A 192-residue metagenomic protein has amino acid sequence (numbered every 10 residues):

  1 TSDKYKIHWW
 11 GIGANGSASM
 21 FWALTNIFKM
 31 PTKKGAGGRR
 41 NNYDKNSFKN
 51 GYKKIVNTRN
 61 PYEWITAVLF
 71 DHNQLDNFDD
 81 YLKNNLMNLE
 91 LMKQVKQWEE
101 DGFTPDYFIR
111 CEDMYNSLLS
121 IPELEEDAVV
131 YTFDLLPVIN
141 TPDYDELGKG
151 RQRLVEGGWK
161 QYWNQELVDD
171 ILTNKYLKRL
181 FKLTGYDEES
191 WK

Functional and structural regions predicted by a protein language model:
T1-T104, I109, N116, E189: PAPS-dependent sulfotransferase catalytic domain
R40-F48, D127-K192: PAPS-dependent sulfotransferase catalytic core
N60, D113, T132-D134: Poly-acidic low-complexity segments
L91-Q94, M114-S117, E166-Y176: Alpha-helical packing segments of well-folded alpha/beta enzyme cores
L118-E123: Two-component system phosphotransfer/interaction surface
